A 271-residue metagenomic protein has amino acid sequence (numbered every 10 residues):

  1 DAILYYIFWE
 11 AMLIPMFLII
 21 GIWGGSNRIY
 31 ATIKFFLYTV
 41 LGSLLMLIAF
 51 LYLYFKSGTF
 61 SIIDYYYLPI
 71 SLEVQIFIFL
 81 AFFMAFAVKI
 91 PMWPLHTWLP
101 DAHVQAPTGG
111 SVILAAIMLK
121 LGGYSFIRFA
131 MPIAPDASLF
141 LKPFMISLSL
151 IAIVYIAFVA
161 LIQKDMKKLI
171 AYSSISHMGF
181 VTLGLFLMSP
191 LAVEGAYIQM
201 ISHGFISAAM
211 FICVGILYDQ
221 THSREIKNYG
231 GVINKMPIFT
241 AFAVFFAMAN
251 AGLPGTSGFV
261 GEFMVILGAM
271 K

Functional and structural regions predicted by a protein language model:
A2-Y5, M16-K271: Hydrophobic transmembrane alpha-helices and their helix-loop junctions in integral membrane proteins
E10: Short phosphate-coordinating micro-motif centered on Lys-Gly-acidic
